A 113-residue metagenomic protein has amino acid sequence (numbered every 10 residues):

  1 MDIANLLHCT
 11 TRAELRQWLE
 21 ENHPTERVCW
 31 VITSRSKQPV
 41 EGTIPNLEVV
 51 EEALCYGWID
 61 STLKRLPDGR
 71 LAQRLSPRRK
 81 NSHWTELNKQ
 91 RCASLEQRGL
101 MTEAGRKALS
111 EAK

Functional and structural regions predicted by a protein language model:
M1-K113: Charge-dense, helix-prone N-terminal extensions
